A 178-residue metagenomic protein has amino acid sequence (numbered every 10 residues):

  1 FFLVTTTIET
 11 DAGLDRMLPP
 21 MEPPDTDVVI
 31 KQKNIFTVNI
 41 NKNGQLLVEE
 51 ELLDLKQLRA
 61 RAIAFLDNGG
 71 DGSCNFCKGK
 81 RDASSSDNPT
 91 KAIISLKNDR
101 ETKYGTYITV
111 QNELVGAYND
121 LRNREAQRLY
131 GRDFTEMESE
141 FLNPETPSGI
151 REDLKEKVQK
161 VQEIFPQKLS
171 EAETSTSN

Functional and structural regions predicted by a protein language model:
F1-T5: N-terminal single-pass transmembrane signal-anchor helix
T6-N178: Long, low-hydrophobicity, acidic/polar, solvent-exposed interaction domains
